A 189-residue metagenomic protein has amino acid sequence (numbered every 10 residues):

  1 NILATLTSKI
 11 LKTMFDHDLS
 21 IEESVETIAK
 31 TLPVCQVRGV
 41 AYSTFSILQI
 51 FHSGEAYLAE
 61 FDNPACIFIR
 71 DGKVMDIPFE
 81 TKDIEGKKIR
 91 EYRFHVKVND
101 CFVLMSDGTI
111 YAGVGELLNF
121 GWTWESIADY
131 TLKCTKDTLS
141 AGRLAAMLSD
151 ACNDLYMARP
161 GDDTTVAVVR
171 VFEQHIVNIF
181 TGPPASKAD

Functional and structural regions predicted by a protein language model:
N1-D16, V96, C101-Y156, H175-P184: Active-site-proximal, acidic helix/loop segment immediately C-terminal to a metal-coordinating Asp/Glu
I2-D71, I89, A145-D162, V166-R170: Catalytic core of PPM/PP2C metal-dependent serine/threonine phosphatase domains
A56-E60, I69, D76-P78, V177-F180: Amphipathic coiled-coil signal-relay and dimerization helices
N63-C66, K73-M75, I110-Y111, P183-P184: Short, surface-exposed beta-strand-loop junctions and turns on beta-sheet-rich folds
K82-D83, C101: Charge-rich, low-complexity intrinsically disordered segments
D83-I89: Active-site glycine-rich loop that binds ribose-phosphate moieties when present
M157-A167, V171-D189: Flexible, glycine-/charge-rich segments associated with ATP-binding catalytic modules
